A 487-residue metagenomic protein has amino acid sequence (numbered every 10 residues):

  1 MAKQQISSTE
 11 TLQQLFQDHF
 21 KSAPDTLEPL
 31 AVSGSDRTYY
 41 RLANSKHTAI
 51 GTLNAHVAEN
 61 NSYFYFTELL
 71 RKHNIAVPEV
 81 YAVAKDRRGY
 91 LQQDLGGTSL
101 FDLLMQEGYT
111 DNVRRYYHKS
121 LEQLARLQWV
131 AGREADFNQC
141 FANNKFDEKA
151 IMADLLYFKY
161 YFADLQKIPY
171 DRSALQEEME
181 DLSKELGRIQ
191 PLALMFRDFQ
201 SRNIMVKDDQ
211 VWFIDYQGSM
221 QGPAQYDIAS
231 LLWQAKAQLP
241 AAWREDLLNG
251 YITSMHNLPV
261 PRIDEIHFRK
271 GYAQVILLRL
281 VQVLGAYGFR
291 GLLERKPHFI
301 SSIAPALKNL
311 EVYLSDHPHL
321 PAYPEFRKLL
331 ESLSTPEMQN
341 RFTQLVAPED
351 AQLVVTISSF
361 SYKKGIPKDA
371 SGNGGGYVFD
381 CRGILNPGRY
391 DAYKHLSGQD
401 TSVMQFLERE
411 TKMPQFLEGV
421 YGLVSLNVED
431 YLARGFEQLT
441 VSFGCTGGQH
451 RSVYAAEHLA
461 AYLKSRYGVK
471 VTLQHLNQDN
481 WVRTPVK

Functional and structural regions predicted by a protein language model:
A2-D25: Juxta-kinase regulatory segment immediately upstream of eukaryotic protein kinase catalytic domains
L12, D18, G132, D136-N144 (+3 more regions): An alpha-helical support segment within catalytic cores of ATP-dependent transferases
S22-Y40: ATP-binding glycine-rich phosphate-binding loop
R37-L42, L127, L182-I228, Q238-L239: Active-site acidic catalytic loop and adjacent metal/ATP-binding pocket of ATP-dependent phosphoryl transfer enzymes
Y40-A153, D164: ATP-binding pocket architecture of kinase catalytic cores
L156-L165, Q225-P261, Q274-L293, A306-L314: Active-site activation/catalytic loop segments of kinase-like enzymes and analogous catalytic loops in related
G285-V346: ATP/Mg2+ or Mg2+-diphosphate-binding catalytic cores that bind nucleotide phosphates or diphosphates via glycine-rich
Q344-L439, D479-W481: C-terminal accessory "lid"/substrate-recognition subdomains
